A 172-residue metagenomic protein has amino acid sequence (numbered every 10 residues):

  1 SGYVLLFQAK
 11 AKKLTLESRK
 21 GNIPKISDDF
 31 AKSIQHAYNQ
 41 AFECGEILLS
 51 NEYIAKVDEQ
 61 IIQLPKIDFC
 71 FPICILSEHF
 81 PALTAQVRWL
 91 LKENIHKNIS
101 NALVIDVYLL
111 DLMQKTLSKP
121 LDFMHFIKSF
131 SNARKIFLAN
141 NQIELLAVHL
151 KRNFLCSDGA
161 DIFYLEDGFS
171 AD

Functional and structural regions predicted by a protein language model:
G2-D172: Intrinsically disordered, low-complexity Ser/Thr/Pro/Gly-rich regulatory segments
